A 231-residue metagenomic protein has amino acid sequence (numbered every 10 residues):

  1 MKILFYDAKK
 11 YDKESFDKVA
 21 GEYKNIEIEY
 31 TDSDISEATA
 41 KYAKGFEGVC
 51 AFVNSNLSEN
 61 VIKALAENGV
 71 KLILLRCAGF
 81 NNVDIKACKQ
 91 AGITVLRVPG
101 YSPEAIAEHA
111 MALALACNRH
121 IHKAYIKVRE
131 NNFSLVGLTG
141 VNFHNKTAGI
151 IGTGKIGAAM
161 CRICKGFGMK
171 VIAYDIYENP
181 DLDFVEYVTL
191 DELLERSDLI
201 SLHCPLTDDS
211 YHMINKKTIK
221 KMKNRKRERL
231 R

Functional and structural regions predicted by a protein language model:
K2-T94, E195, N215: An N-terminal-biased, well-structured beta-alpha scaffold segment characteristic of Rossmann-like dinucleotide-binding
A8, T153-G154: Glycine-rich Rossmann-fold phosphate-binding loop(s) that bind the pyrophosphate of adenine dinucleotide cofactors
E29-D34, V53-N54, K127-V136, P180-Y187 (+1 more regions): Short gly/ser/thr-rich secondary-structure transition/capping motifs
G45-F46, H144-T147, K216, R225: Phosphate-coordination loops involved in phosphoryl transfer and adenosine-cofactor binding
A91-I93, P99-T147, A159-R162, G166: Phosphate-binding beta-alpha-beta segment of Rossmann-like dinucleotide-binding domains, i.e., the NAD(P)
I172, I176-R231: Rossmann-like adenosine-cofactor binding region
